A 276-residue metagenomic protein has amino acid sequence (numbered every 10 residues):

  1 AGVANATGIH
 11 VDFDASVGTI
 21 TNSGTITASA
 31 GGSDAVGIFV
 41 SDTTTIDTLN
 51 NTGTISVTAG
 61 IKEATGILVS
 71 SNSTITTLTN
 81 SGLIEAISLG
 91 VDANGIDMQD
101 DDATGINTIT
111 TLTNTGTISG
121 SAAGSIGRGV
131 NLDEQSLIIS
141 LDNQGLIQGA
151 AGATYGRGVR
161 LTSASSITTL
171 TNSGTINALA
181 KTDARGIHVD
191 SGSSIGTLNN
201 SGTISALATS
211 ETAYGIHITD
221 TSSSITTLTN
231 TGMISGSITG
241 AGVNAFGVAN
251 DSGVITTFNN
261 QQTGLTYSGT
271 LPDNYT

Functional and structural regions predicted by a protein language model:
A1-T276: Surface-exposed loop/turn motifs in large extracellular/passenger domains
